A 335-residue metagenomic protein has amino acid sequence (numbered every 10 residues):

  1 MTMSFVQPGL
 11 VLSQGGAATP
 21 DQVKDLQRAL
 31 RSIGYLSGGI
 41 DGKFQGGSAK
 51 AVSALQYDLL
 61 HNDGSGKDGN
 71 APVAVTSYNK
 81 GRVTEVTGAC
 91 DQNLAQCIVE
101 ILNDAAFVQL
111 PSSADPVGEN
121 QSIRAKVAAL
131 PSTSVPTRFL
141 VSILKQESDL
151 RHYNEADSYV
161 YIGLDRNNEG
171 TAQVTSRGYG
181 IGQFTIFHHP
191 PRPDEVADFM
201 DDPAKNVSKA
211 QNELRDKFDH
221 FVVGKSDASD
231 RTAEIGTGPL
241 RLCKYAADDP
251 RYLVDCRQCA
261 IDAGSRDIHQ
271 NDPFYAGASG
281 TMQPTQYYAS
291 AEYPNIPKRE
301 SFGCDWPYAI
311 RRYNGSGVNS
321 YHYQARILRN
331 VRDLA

Functional and structural regions predicted by a protein language model:
M1-A125, A309: Cell-envelope/ECM-targeting effectors and their regulatory/trafficking segments
V86-A89, A105-A335: Catalytic glycan-binding domains that act on GlcNAc-containing polysaccharides
